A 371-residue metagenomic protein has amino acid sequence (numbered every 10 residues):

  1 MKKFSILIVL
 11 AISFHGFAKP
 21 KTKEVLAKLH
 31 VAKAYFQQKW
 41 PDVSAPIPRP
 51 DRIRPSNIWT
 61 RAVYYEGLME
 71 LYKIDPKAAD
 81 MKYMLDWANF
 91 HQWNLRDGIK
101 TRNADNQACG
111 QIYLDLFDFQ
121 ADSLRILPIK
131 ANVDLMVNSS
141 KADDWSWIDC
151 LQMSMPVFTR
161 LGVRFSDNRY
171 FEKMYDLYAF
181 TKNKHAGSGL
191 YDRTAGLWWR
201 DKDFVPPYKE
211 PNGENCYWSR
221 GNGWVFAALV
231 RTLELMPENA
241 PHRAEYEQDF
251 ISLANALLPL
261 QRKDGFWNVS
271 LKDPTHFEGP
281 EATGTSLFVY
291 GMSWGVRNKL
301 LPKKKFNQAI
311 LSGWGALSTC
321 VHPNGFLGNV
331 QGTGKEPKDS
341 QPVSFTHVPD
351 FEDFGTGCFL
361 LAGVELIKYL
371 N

Functional and structural regions predicted by a protein language model:
M1-K21: Bacterial Sec-dependent N-terminal signal peptides
P20-Y65, E70, I74-F90, N94 (+6 more regions): CBM-like carbohydrate-recognition segments
K28-Y35, A142-D143, D201, V205-P206 (+1 more regions): Surface loop/turn signatures of beta-propeller and other carbohydrate-active proteins
P41, P76, Q92-R96, A121 (+6 more regions): Helix-capping and short linker residues that terminate individual alpha-solenoid repeat units
A108, A131-L135, M153, L177 (+1 more regions): Hydrophobic alpha-helical segments of small multi-pass membrane proteins
S123-F158: Asp-box/WD-like beta-propeller blade repeats and closely related beta-sheet repeat scaffolds
I148-D149, T159-L271, F277-V289, L301-G332 (+3 more regions): Extended ligand-binding clefts on enzyme/binding-domain cores
